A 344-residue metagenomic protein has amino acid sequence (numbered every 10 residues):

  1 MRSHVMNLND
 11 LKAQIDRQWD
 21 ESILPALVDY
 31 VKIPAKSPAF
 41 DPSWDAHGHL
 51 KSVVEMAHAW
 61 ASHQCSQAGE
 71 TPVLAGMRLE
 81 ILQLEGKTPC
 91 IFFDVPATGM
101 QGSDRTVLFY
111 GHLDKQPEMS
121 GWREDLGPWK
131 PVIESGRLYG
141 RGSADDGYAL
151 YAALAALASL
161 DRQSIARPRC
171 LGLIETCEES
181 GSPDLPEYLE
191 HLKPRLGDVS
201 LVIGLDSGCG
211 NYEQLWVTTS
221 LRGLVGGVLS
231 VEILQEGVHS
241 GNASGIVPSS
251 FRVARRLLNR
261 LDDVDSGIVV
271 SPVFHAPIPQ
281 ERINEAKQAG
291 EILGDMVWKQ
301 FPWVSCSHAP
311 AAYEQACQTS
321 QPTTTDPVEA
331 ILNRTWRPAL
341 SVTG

Functional and structural regions predicted by a protein language model:
H4-R141, L160, I165-R167: Acidic/His- and Gly-rich active-site-bordering loop/insert found across diverse amide/peptide-bond hydrolases
K32, S62, S66, R162 (+3 more regions): Generic secondary-structure signature for well-ordered alpha-helical cores
H58, Y151-L154, A158, P186 (+2 more regions): Predominant activation on well-ordered alpha-helical scaffold segments within soluble catalytic domains
R137-L138, G142-S220: Acidic/histidine-rich catalytic neighborhood of metal-dependent amide-processing enzymes
L138-G140, Q235-G241: Short small-residue beta-strand/loop micro-motif enriched in glycine and branched aliphatics
G210, T219, S240-G344: Acidic-enriched catalytic cores of C-N bond-cleaving enzymes acting on peptides and small amides
W216-E232: Flexible glycine/proline-rich, aromatic-decorated loop/lid segments
